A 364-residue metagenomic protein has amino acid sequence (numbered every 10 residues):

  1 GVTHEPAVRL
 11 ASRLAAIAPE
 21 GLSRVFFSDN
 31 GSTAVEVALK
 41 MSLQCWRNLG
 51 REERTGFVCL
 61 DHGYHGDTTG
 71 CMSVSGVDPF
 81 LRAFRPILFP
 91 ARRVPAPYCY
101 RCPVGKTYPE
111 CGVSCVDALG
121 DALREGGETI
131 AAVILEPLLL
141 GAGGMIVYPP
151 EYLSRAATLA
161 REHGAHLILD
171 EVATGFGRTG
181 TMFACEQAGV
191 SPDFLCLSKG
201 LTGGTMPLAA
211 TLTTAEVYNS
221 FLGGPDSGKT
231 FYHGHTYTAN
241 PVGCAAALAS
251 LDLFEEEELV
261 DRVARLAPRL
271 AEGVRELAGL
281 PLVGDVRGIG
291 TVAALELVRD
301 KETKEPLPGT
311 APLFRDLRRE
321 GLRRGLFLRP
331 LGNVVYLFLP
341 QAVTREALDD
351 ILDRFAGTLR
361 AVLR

Functional and structural regions predicted by a protein language model:
G1-R364: Conserved N-terminal phosphate-binding loop of PLP-dependent enzymes in the Aspartate aminotransferase
